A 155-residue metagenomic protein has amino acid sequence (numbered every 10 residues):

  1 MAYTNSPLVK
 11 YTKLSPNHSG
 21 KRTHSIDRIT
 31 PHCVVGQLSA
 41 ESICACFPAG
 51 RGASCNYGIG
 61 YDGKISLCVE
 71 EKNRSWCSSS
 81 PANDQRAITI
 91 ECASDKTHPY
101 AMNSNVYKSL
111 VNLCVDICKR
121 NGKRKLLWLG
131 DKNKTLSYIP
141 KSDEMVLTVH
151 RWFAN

Functional and structural regions predicted by a protein language model:
M1-D84: N-terminal catalytic cores of peptidoglycan-degrading enzymes
M1-T12, H18-T23, K96-N155: Basic/polar, cationic surfaces and motifs that engage anionic cell-wall and phosphate/carboxylate ligands
R28, A87-T89, V146-T148: Structural preference for beta-strand elements that scaffold enzyme active sites
V35, E71, P81-P99, V115-K119 (+1 more regions): Cell-envelope and extracellular/periplasmic
I59-K64, A87-T89, K119-R124: Short C-terminal domain-edge/linker segments immediately following a structured domain
